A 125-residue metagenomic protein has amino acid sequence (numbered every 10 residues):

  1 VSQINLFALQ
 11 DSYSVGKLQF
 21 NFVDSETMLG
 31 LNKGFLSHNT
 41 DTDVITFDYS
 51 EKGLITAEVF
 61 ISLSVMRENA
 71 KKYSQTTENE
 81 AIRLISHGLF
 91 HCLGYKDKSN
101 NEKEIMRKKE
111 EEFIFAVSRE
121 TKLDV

Functional and structural regions predicted by a protein language model:
V1-E80, C92-V125: Active-site rim/adjacent substrate-binding subdomains
E80-G88: Short alpha-helical catalytic segment bearing the HExxH-like zincin motif of zinc-dependent metalloproteases
